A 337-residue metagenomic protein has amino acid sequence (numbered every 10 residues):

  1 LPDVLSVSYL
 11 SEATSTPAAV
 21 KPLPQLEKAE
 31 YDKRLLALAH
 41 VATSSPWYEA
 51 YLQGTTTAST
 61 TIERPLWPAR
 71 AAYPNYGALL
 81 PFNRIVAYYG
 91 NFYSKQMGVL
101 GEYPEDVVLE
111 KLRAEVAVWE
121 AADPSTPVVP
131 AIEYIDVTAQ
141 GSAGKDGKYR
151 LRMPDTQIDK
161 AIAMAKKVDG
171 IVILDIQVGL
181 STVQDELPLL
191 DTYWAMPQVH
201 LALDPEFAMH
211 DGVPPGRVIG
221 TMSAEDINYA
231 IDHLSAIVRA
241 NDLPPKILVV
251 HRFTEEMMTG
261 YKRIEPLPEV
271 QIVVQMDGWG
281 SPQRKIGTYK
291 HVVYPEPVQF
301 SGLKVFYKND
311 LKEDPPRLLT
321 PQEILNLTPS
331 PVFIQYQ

Functional and structural regions predicted by a protein language model:
L1-L151, P268-V270, R284-Q337: Alpha/beta catalytic barrel-like cores
N91-Y93, I135-A139, Q177-G179, E206-A208 (+3 more regions): Active-site beta-loop-alpha junctions enriched in small/polar residues
M97-G98, G141-S142, S181-Q184, M209-V213 (+3 more regions): Extracytoplasmic/secreted cell-surface and envelope-processing proteins
Y103-V107, Y149-M153, T182, V218-Y229: Alpha-helix N-cap and loop-to-helix initiation/capping positions
V118-E120, P127-E206: Substrate-binding cleft of extracellular glycoside hydrolase catalytic domains
I158, W194-P205, A224-N228, E269-R284: Acidic, His- and aromatic-enriched active-site or binding-groove loops in soluble protein domains that engage sugars
V178-V183, R239-M257: Aromatic-lined carbohydrate-recognition surfaces of secreted/lumenal glycan-active proteins
P205-L243: Substrate-binding surface in catalytic domains of secreted glycosidases
